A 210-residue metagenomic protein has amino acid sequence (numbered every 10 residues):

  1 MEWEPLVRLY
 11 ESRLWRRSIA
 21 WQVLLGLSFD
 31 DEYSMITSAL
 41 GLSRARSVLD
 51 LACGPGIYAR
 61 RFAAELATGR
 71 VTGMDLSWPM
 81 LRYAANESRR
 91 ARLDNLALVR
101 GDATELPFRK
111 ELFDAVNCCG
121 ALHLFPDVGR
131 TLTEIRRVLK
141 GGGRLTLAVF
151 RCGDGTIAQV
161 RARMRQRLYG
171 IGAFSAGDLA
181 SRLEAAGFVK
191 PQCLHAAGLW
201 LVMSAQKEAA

Functional and structural regions predicted by a protein language model:
M1-L42, I57-R61, Y83: Conserved class I S-adenosyl-L-methionine
S47-E105: Class I SAM-dependent methyltransferase SAM/SAH-binding core
N117: A conserved beta-strand element that flanks and buttresses the S-adenosyl-L-methionine
G120-A121: Short catalytic micro-motifs in class I SAM-dependent methyltransferases
G129-G141: A short glycine-rich, Lys/Arg-flanked "PGG" loop and its adjoining helix->strand segment in the class I
R144-L168: Conserved class I S-adenosyl-L-methionine
I171-A186: Short alpha-helix
G187-A210: Core SAM-dependent methyltransferase catalytic element
